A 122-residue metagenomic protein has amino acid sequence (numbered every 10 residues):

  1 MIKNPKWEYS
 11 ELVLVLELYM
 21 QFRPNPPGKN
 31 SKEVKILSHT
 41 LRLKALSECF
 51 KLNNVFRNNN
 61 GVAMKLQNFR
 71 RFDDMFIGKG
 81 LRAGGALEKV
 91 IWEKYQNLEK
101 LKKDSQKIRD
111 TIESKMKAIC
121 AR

Functional and structural regions predicted by a protein language model:
M1-R122: Intrinsically disordered, charged low-complexity linkers and terminal tails that flank or connect structured domains
